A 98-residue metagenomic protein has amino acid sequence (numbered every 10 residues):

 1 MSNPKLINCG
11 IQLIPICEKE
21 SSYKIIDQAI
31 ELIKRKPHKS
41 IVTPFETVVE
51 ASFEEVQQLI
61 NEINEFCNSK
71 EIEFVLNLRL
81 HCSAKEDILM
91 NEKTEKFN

Functional and structural regions predicted by a protein language model:
S2-N98: Charge-rich, low-complexity N-terminal segments
